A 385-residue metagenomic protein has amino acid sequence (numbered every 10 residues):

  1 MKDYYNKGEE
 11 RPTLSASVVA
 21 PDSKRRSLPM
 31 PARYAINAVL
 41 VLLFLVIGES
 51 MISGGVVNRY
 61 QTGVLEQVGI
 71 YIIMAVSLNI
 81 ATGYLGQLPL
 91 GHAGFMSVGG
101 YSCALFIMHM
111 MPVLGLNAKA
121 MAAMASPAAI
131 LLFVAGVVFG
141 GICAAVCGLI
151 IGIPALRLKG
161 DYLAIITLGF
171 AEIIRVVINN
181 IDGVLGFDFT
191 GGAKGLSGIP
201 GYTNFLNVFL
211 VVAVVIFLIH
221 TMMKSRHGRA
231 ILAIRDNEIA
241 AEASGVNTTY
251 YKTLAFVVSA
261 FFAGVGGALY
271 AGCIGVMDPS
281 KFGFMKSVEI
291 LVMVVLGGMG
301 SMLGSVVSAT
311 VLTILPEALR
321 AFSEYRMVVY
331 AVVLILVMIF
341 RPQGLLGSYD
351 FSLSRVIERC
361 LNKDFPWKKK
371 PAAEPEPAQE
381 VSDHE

Functional and structural regions predicted by a protein language model:
K2-E385: Transmembrane alpha-helices and adjacent helix-loop boundaries
